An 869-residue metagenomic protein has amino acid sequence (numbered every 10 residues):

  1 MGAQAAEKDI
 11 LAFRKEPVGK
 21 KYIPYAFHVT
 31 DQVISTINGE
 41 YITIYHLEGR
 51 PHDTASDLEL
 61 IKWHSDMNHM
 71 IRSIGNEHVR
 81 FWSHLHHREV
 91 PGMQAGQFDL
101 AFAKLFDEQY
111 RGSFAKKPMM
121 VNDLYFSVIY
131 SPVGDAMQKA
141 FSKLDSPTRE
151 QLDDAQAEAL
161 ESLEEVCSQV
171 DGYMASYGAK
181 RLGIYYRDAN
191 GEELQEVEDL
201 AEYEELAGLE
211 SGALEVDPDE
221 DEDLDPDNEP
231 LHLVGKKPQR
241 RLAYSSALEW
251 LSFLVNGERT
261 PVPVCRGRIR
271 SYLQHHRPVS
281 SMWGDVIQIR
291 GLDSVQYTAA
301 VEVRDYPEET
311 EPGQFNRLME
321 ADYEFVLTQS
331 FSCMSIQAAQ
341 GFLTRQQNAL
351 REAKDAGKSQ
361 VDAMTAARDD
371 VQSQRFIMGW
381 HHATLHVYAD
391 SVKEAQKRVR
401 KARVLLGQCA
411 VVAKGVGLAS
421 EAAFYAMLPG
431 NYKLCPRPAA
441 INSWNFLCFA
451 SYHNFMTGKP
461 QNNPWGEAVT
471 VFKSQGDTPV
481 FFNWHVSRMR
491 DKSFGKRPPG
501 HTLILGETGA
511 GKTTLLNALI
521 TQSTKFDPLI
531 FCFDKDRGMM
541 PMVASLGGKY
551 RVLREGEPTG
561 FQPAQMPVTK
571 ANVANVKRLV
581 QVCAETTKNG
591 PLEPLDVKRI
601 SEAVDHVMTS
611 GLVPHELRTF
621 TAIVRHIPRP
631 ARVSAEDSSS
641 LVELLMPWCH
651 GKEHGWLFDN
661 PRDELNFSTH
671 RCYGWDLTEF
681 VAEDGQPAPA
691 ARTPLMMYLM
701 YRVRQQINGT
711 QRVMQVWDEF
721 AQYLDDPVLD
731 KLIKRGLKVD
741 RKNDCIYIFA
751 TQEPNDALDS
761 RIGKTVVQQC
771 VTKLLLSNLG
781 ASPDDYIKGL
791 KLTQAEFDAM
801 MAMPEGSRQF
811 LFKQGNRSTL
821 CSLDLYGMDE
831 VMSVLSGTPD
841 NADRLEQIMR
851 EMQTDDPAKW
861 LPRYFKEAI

Functional and structural regions predicted by a protein language model:
M1-H28, Y41, T54, L58-D66 (+4 more regions): An aromatic-glycine-centered, glycine-rich loop/turn in mixed alpha/beta architecture
D57-G75, E308-A321, A422-V480, V486-S487 (+7 more regions): P-loop NTPase motor domains
Q97, T298-R375: Surface-exposed, low-hydrophobicity interaction/linker segments
S474-Q475, H485, M489-P499: Phosphate-binding P-loop
I504: Hydrophobic anchor at the beta1->P-loop junction of P-loop NTPases
K512: Conserved lysine of the Walker
L515: Hydrophobic positions on the alpha1 helix immediately C-terminal to the Walker A/P-loop
I762-L775: A short helix-turn-beta junction within AAA+ P-loop NTPase domains corresponding to the substrate/partner-engaging
